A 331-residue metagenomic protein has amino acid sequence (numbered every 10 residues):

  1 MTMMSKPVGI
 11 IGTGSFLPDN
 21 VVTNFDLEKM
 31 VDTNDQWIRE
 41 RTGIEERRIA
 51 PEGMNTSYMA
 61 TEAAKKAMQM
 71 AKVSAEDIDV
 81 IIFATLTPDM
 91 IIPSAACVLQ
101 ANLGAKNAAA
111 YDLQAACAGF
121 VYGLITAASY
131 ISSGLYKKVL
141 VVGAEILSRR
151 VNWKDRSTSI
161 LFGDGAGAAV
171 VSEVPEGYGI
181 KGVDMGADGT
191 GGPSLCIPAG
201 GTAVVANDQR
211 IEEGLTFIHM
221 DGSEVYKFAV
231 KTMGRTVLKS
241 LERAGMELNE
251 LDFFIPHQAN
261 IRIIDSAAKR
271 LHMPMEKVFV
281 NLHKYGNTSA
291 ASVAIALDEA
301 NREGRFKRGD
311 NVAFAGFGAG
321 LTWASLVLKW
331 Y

Functional and structural regions predicted by a protein language model:
M1-E52, D155-K227, K231, R235 (+1 more regions): Condensing-enzyme catalytic core mediating Claisen C-C bond formation in acyl metabolism
I11, A84, Q114, V139-E145 (+4 more regions): Short beta-strand segments
V21-V22, I92-S94, V151-D155, W323-V327: Short acidic, glycine/serine/threonine-rich loops at helix termini
V31-E40, M90-G104, V141-L147, T202-I211 (+1 more regions): Acidic-glycine-rich active-site phosphate/pyrophosphate-binding loop
S57, T61-A64, M68, T87-P88 (+5 more regions): Claisen-condensing/thiolase-fold acyl-transfer catalytic domains that form or cleave C-C bonds in fatty acid
M70, S74-K106: Anion-binding (especially nucleotide phosphate/pyrophosphate-binding) glycine-rich loop and adjoining beta-alpha core
E76-A84, L248-H257: Short glycine-rich phosphate-binding loop at a beta-alpha junction
S132-A166: Flexible, glycine-rich active-site loops centered on histidine and acidic residues that chelate a metal or position
